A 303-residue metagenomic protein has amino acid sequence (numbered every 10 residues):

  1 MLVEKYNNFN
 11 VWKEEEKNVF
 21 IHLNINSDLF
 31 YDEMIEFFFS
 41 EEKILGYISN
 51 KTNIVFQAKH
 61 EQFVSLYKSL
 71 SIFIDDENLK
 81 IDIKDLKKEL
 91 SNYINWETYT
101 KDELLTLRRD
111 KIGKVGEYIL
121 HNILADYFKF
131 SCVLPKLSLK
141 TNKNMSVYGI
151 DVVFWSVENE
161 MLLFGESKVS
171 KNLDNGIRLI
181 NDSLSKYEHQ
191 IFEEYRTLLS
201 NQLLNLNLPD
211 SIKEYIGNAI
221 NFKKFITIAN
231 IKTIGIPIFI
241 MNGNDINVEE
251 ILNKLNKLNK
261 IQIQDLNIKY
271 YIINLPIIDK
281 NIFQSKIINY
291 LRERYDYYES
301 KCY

Functional and structural regions predicted by a protein language model:
L2-S91: A structured, charge-rich N-terminal accessory region that forms the first stable segment of a protein and links
S27, K257-Y303: Charge-rich, low-complexity intrinsically disordered segments
S91-I119, L139: A short, highly charged nucleic-acid-interacting micro-segment common to nuclease and nuclease-linked defense proteins
Y118-Y127: Amphipathic alpha-helical segments that form well-ordered structural scaffolds and often line/cohere around active
L124, V152-F154, L162-V169: Conserved catalytic cores of phosphodiester-cleaving nucleases, focusing on short active-site segments
F128-M145: A short acidic/basic microdomain associated with nuclease active sites
Y148-I150: Change "...and in nucleic-acid phosphodiester-cleaving endonucleases..." to "...and in nucleic-acid processing enzymes
R178-N253: Acidic, metal/cofactor-coordinating or nucleic-acid-engaging core segments within structured domains
